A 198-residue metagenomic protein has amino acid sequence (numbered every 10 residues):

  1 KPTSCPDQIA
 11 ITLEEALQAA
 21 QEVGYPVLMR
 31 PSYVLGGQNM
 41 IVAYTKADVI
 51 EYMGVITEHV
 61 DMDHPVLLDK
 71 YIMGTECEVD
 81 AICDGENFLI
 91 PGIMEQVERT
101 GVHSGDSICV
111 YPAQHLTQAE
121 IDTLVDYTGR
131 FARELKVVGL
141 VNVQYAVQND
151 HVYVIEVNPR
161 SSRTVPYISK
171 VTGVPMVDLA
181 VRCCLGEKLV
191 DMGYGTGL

Functional and structural regions predicted by a protein language model:
K1-E15: Active-site- and interface-proximal helix/loop "cap" or "latch" segments in soluble metabolic and energy-transducing
Q18: ATP-binding N-terminal substructure of ATP-dependent carboxylate-amine bond-forming enzymes
V23-P26, L35-Q38, V42-L198: ATP-dependent carboxylate activation and anion-phosphoryl transfer catalytic cores that bind Mg-ATP to form
